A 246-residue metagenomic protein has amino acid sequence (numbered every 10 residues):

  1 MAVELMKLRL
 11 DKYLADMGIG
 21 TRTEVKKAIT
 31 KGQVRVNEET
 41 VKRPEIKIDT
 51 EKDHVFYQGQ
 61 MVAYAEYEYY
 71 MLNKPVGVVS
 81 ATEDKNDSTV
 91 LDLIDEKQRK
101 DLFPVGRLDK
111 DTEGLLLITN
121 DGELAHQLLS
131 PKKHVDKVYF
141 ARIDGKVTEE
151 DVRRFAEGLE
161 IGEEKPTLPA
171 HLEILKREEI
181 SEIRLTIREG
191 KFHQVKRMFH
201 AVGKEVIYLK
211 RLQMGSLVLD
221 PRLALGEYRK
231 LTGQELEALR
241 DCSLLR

Functional and structural regions predicted by a protein language model:
A2-R246: Basic, flexible Lys/Arg- and Gly-enriched helix-loop patches that mediate nucleic-acid binding at interfaces with rRNA
